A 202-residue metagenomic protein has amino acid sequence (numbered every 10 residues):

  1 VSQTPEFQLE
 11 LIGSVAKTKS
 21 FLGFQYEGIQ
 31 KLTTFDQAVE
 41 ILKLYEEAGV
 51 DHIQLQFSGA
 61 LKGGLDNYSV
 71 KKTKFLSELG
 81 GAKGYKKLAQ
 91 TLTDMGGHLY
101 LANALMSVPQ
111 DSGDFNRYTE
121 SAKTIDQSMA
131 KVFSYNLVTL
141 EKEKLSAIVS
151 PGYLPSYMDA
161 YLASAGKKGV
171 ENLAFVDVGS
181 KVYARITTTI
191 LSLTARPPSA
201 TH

Functional and structural regions predicted by a protein language model:
V1-L32, V39-I53: Carbohydrate-recognition beta-sandwich/jelly-roll modules in extracellular/periplasmic carbohydrate-active proteins
Q30-L44, L154-G166: Short, acidic/polar
H52-H202: Aromatic- and carboxylate-enriched substrate-binding clefts and catalytic-loop regions of carbohydrate-active enzymes
